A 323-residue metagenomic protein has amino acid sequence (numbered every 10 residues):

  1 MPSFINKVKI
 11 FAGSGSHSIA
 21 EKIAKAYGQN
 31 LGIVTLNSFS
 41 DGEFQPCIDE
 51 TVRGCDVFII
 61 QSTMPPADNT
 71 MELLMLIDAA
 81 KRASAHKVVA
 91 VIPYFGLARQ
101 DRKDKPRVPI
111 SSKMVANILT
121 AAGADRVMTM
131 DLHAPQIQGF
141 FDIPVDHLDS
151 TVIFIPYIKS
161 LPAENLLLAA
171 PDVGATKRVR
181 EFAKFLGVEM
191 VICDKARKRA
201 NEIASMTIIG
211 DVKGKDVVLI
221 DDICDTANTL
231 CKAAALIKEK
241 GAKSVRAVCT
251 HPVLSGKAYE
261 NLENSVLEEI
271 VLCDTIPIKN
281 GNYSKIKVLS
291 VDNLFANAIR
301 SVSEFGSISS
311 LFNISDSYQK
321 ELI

Functional and structural regions predicted by a protein language model:
M1-I323: PRPP-associated nucleotide enzymes
